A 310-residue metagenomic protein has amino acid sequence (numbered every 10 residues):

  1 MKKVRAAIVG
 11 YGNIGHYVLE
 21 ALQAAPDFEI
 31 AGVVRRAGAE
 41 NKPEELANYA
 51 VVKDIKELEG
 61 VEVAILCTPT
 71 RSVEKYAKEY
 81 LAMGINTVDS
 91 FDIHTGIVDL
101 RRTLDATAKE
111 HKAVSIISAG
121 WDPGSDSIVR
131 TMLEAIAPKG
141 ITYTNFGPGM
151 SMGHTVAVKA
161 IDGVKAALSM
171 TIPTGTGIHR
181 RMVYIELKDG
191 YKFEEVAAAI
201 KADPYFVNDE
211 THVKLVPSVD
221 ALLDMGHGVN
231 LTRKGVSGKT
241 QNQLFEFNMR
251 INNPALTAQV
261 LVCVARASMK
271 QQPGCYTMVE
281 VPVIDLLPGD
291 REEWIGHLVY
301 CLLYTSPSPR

Functional and structural regions predicted by a protein language model:
M1-M83: N-terminal glycine-/serine-/threonine-rich beta1-alpha1-beta2 phosphate-ribose binding loop of Rossmann-like
G12-I14, H94-I97, S118-D126, P148-S151: Gly/Ser/Thr-rich loops at beta-strand to alpha-helix junctions that form or flank small-molecule/cofactor-binding
H16-Y17, A24-I55, G149-A267, E280: C-terminal substrate-binding/catalytic lobe of Rossmann-fold NAD(P)-dependent oxidoreductases
D89, S115-A119, N145, L168-S169: General beta-strand structural signal in soluble alpha/beta enzymes
D92-V114: Rossmann-fold NAD(P)-binding glycine/threonine-rich loop
S125-G140, T155: Rossmann-like NAD(P)H-binding beta-loop-alpha module
S268-L303: C-terminal helix-rich "cap/oligomerization" subdomain common to oxidoreductases
Y304-P309: Conserved small/polar residues in nucleotide/adenosyl-binding loops
